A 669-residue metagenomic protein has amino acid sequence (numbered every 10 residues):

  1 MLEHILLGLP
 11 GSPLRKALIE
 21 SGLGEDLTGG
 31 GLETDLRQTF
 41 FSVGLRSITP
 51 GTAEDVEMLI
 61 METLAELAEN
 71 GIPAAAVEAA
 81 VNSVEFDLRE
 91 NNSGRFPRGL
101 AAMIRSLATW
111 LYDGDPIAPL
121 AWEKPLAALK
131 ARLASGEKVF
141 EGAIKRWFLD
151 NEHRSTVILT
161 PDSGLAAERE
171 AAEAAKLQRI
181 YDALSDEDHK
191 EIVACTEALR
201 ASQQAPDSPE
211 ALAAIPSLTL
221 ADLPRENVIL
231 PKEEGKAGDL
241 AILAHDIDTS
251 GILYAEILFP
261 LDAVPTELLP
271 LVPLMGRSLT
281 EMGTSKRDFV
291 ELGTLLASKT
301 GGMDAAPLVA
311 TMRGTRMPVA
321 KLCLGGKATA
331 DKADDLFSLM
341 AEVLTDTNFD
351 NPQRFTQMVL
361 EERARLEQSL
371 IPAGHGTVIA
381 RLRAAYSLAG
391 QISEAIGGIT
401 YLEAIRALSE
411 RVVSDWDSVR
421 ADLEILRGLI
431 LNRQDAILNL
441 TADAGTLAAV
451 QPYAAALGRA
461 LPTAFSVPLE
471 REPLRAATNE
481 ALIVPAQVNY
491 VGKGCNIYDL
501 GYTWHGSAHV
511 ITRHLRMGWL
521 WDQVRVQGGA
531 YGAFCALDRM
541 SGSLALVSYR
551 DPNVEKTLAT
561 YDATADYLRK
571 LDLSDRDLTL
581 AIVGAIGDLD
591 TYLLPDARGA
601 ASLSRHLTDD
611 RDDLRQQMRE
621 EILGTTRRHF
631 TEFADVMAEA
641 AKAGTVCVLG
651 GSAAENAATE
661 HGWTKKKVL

Functional and structural regions predicted by a protein language model:
M1-G11, S42, P97-L120, L184-T280 (+7 more regions): His/Glu-based metal-binding/catalytic segments typifying zinc-dependent metallopeptidases
I5-L9, E33-D35, A131-A134, K145-D150 (+8 more regions): A general structural signal for short secondary-structure junctions and capping/turn motifs
I5-L9, G22, L64, I144-W147 (+8 more regions): Hydrophobic, Leu/Ile/Phe/Ala-enriched alpha-helical segments that form helix-helix packing faces
A17-L133, E152-D162, E168, S250-D346 (+6 more regions): M16 family metallopeptidases and their MPP-like homologs
A143-I229, R381-I483, R615-E620, G624 (+2 more regions): Long, compositionally biased intrinsically disordered regions
